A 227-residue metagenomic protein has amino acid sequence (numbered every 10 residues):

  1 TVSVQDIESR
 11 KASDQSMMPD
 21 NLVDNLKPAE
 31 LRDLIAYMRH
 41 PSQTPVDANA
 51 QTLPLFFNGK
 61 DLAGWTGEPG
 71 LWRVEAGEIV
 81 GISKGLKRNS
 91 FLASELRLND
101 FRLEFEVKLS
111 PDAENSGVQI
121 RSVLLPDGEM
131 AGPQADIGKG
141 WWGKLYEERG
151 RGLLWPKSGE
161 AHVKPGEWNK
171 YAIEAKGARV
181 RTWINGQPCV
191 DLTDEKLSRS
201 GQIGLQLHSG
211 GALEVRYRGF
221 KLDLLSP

Functional and structural regions predicted by a protein language model:
T1-M17: Structured surface patches comprising rigid loops and adjacent beta-strands/short helices at the edges of well-ordered
T1-V2, D20-L26, T52-L53: Short, exposed beta-strand "edge-strand" segments with a Pro/Gly-rich flavor and a Y/T-containing core
D6, P19-L22, G159: Conserved short-loop catalytic and cofactor-binding motifs
E8-R10, D24, G85, W141: Active-site/binding-pocket entry motifs
S16-V46, F220: C-terminal capping alpha-helices of c-type cytochrome domains
V46-P227: Carbohydrate-interacting regions of secretory-pathway proteins
